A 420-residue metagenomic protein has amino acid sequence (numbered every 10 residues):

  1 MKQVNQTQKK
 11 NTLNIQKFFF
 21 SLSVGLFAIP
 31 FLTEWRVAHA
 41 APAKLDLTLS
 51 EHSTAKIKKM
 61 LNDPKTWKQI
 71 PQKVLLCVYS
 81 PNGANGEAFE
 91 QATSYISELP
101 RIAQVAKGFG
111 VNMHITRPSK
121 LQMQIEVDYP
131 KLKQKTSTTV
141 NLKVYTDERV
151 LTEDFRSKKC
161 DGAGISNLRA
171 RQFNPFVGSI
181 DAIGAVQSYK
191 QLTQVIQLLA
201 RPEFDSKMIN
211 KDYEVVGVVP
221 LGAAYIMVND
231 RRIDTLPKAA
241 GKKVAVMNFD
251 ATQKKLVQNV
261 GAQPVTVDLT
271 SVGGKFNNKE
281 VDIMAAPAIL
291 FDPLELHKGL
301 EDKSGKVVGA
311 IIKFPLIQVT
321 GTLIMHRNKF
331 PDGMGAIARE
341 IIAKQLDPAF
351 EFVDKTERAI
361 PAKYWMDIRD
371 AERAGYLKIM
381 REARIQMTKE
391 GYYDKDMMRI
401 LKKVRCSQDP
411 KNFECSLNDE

Functional and structural regions predicted by a protein language model:
V4-L22: Bacterial N-terminal signal peptides that target proteins for export
A28-V37: C-terminal segment of classical bacterial N-terminal signal peptides
A38-P42: Boundary at the C-terminal end of the N-terminal hydrophobic targeting segment
L45-L75, P100, Y129, E153-R156 (+3 more regions): Contiguous mixed-secondary-structure segments that line small-molecule binding/active-site clefts of soluble domains
K56-P71, N85-T139, A251-V257: Short, polar/charged alpha-helical segment
T116-K120, V140-E153, N248-A251, Q263-N278: Short helix-initiation/N-cap motifs at beta->coil->alpha
T138, F155-I165, K243, A262-Q263 (+1 more regions): Alpha-to-beta junction loops
K279, M284-K313: Extracytoplasmic/periplasmic substrate-binding proteins
